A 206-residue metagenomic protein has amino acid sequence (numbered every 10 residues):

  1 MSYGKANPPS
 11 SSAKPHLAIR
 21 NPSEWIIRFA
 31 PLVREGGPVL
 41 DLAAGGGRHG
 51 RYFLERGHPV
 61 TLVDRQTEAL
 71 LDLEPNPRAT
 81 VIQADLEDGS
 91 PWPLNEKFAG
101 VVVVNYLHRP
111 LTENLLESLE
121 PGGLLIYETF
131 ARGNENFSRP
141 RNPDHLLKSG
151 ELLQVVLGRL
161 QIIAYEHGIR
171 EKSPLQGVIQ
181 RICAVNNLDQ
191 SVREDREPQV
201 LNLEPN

Functional and structural regions predicted by a protein language model:
M1-R34: S-adenosyl-L-methionine
G36-G45: Conserved class I S-adenosyl-L-methionine
G46-D88: Class I SAM-dependent methyltransferase SAM/SAH-binding core
P91-G100: A short acidic, Gly/Pro-enriched loop at the edge of an enzyme's catalytic core that lines a small-molecule cofactor
L107-L119: A short, conserved alpha-helix within the catalytic core of class I
G123-N134: Conserved beta-strand signature within the Rossmann-like core of class I S-adenosyl-L-methionine
D144-R159: Short alpha-helix
E171-N206: Core SAM-dependent methyltransferase catalytic element
